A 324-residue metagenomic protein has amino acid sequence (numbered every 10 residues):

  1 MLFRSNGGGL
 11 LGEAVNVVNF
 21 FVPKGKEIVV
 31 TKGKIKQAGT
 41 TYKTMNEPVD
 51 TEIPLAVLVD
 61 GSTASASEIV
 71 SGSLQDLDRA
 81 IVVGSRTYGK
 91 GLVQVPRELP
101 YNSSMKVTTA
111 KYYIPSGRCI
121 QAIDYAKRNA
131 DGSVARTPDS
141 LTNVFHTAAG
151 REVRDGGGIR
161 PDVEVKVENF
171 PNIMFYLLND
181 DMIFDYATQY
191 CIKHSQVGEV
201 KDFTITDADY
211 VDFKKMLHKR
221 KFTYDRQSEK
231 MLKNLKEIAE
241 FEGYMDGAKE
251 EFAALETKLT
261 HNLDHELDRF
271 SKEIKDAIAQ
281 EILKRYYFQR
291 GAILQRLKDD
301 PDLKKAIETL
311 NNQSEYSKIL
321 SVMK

Functional and structural regions predicted by a protein language model:
S5-L10, T31-G39, T87-Q94, I205 (+3 more regions): Acidic/histidine-enriched alpha-helical segments
G7-G9, A64-S65, G89, I114 (+1 more regions): Short beta-strands and strand-coil junctions in structured, solvent-facing domains, enriched
G9-S62, L92-E98: Gly/Ser/Thr-rich loop/hinge elements
L11-V18, V22-G25, E52-L55, S67-S71 (+5 more regions): Extracytoplasmic/secreted envelope proteins and their assembly/folding machinery, especially bacterial periplasmic
K24-G25, S62, D78-I81, Y112 (+1 more regions): A generic secondary-structure signal for well-formed alpha-helical elements
A66, D78-R79, V83-S85, G89-R151 (+1 more regions): Polar, glycine-rich mid-to-C-terminal structural blocks that act as macromolecule-binding/assembly scaffolds
C119-K324: Conserved functional hotspot residues or short segments at active or partner-binding sites across diverse domains
